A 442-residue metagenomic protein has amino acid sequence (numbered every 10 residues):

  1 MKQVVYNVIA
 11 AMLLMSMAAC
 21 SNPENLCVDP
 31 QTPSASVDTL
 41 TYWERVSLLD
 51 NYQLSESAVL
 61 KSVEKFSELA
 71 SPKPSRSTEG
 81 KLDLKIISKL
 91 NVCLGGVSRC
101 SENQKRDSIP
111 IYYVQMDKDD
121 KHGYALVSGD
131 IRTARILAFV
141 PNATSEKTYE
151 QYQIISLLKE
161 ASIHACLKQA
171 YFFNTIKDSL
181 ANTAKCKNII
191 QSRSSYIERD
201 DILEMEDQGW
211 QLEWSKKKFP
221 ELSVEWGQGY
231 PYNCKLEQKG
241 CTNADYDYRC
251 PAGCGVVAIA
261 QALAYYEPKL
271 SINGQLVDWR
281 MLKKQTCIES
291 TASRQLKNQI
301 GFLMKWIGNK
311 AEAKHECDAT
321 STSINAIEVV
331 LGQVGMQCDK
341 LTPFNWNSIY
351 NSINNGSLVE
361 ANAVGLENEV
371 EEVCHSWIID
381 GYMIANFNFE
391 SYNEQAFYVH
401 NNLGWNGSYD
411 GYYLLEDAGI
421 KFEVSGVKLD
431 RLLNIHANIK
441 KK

Functional and structural regions predicted by a protein language model:
M1-I9: Bacterial N-terminal signal peptides that target proteins for export
S16-A19: C-terminal motif of bacterial Sec signal peptides marking the signal peptidase cleavage site
N22-N25, F139-K147, Q151-C317: Active-site-adjacent structural segments surrounding the nucleophilic cysteine of cysteine proteases and isopeptidases
N25-A58, F66, A70, P74-I87 (+3 more regions): Cys-His-centered catalytic/binding microenvironment captured across papain-like cysteine peptidases and homologous
Q53-S57, D245-V257, D318-N325, P343: Soluble non-cytosolic domains of exported or imported proteins
S77-I131: Exposed beta-strand-loop-beta-strand "reactive/processing" segments of non-cytosolic proteins
S98-K121, Q337-Y398: Active-site-adjacent substructure of cysteine-protease-like catalytic cores
Y113, L126, G253-A264, Q299 (+6 more regions): Structural recognition of the beta-strand scaffold that forms the well-ordered cores of secreted hydrolase catalytic
